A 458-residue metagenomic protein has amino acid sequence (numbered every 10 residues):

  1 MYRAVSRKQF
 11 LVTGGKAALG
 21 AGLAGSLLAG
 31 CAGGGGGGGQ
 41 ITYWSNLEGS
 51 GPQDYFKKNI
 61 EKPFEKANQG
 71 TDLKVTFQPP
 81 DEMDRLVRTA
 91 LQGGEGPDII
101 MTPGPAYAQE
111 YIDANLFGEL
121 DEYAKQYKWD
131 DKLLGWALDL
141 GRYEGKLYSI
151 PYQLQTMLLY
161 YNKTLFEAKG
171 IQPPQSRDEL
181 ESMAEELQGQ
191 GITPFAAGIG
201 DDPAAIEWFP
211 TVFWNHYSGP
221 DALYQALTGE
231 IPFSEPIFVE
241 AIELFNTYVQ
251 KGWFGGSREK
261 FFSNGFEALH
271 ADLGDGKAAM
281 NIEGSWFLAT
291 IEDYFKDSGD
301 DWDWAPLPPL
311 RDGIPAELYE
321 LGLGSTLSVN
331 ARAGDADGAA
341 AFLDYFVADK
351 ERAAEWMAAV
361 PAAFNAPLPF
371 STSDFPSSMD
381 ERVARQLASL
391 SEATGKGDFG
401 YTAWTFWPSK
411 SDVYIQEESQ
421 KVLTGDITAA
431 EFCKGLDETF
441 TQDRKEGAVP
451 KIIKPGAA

Functional and structural regions predicted by a protein language model:
M1-Q109, A114, Y123-Y127, P173 (+3 more regions): Conserved N-terminal structural module of periplasmic/extracytoplasmic solute-binding proteins
K62, K66-A67, A168-K169, K251-F254 (+2 more regions): Extracytoplasmic/periplasmic substrate-recognition and gating elements
P97-D98, W129-T164, T193-I199, I314-E320 (+1 more regions): A structural signal for short loop-to-beta-strand junctions that line the ligand-binding cleft of periplasmic/secreted
P103-M157, E181, L187, W208 (+2 more regions): Hinge/lid segment of periplasmic solute-binding proteins
D121-L133, I199, Y217-E240, D293-D297 (+4 more regions): Short, solvent-exposed loop/beta-turn-alpha elements that line the ligand-binding surface or hinge of extracytoplasmic
E144, Y148-Y152, M157, E181-S234 (+1 more regions): Extracytoplasmic/periplasmic solute-binding protein
A184-E186, T228-E259, L310: Glycine-centered hinge/linker elements that transmit conformational signals in sensory and ligand-binding systems
A384-T441: C-terminal capping/gating helix-and-loop segments adjacent to ligand/active sites or protein-protein/ligand interfaces
